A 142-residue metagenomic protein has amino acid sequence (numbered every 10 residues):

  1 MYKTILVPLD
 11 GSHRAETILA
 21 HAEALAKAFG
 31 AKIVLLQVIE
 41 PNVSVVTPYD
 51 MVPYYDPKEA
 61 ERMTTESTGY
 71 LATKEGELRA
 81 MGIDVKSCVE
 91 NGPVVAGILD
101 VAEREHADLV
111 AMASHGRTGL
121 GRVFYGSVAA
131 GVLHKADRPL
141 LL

Functional and structural regions predicted by a protein language model:
M1-Y54, R79, K86: Small/aliphatic-rich secondary-structure junction motif
I18, S67-Y70, V128: Hydrophobic alpha-helical membrane-association signature
A24, A28, V95, L99-L142: Gly/Ser-rich helix-loop-strand patches that form or flank binding pockets for ribonucleotide-derived cofactors
Y54-G69: A short acidic, glycine-rich active-site loop that binds or catalyzes chemistry on phosphate/adenosine moieties
T68, A72-R79: Class I S-adenosyl-L-methionine
D84-K86, P139: Conserved beta-strand segments of alpha/beta enzyme cores
V89-N91: Short loop/edge segments at beta-strand edges and connector loops that shape dinucleotide/nucleotide cofactor-binding
